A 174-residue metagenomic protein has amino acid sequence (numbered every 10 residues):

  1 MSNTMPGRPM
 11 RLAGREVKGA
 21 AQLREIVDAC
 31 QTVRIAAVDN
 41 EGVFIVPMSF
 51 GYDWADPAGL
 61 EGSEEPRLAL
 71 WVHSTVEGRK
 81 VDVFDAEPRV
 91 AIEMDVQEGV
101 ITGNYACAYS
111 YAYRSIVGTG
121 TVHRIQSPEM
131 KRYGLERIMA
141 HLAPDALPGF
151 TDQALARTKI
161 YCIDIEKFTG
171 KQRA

Functional and structural regions predicted by a protein language model:
S2-G14, Q97-A174: Charged, gly/pro-rich active-site loop segments
M5-R34: Short, basic/aromatic recognition patches
I26-V27, V83-F84, I138: A generic structural signal for nonpolar/aromatic side chains embedded in well-ordered alpha-helices
C30-V76: Short beta-strand segments
Q31-V33, V46, P66-L68, A86-V90 (+2 more regions): A generic structural signal for short beta-strands and their flanking turns/coil linkers
A37-D39, S74, M94-V96, D164-K167: Short, structured patches in soluble enzyme cores that scaffold and shape functional sites
G62-E64, V81-A86, A106-S110: Short, charge-rich binding segments
H73-S74, R79-V100: Helix-adjacent hinge/juxtasegments
